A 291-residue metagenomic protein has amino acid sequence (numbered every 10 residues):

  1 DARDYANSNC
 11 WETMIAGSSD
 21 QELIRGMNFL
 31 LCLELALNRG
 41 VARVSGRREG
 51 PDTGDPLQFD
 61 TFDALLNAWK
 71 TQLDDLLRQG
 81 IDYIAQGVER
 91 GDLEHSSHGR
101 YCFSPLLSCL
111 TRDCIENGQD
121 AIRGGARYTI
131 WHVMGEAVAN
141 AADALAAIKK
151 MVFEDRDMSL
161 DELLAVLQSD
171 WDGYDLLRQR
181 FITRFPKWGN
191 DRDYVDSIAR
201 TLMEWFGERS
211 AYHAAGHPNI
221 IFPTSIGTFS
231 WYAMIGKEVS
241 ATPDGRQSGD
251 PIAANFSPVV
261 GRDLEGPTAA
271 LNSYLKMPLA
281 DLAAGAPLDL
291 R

Functional and structural regions predicted by a protein language model:
D1-R291: Conserved catalytic cores of very large enzyme subunits
